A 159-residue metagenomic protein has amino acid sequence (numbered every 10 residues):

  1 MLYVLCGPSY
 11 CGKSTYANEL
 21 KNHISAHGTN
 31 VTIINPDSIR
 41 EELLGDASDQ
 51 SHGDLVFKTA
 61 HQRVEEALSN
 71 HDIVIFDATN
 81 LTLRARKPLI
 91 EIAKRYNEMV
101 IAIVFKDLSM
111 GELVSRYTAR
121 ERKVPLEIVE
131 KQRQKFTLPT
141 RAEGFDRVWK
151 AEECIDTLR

Functional and structural regions predicted by a protein language model:
L2-C6, C11-G28, I101, D107-R159: Conserved GTP-binding G-domain of TRAFAC-class P-loop NTPases and closely related GTPase folds
Y3, I34, V74-F76: Hydrophobic positions in the central parallel beta-sheet of the AAA+
S9-C11, E41, L81: Short, catalytically relevant binding-site loops at active-site mouths
T15-D72, G111-S115: Conserved substrate/cofactor phosphate-moiety recognition/catalytic segment in nucleotide-dependent phosphotransferases
S38, N80-R84, F105-S109: Short beta->alpha linker loops
S51-I101: Glycine-rich phosphate-binding loop used to anchor ATP phosphates in small-molecule kinases, encompassing both
